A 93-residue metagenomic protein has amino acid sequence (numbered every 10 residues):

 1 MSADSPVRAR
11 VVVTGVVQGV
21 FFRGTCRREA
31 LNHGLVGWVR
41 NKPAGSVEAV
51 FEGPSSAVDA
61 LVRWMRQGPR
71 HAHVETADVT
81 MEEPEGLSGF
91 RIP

Functional and structural regions predicted by a protein language model:
M1-P93: Intrinsically disordered, low-complexity, mixed-charge
